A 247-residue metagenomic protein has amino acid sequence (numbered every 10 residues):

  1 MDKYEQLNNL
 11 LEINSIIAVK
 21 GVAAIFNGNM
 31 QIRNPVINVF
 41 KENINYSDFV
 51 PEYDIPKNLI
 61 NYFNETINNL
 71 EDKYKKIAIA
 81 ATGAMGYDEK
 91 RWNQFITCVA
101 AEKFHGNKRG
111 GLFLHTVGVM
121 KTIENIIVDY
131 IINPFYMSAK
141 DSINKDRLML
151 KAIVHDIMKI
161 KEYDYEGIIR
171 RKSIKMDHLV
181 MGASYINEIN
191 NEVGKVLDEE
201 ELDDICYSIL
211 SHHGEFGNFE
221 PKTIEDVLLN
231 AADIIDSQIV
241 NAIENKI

Functional and structural regions predicted by a protein language model:
M1-Q6, I13, V50-D72, I127 (+2 more regions): Histidine-centered, transition-metal-coordinating active-site segments
D2-F49: OB-fold single-stranded nucleic acid-binding module
E5, K57, N61, K76 (+2 more regions): Generic alpha-helical secondary structure signal
N14, G21, G28, G110-G111 (+3 more regions): Glycine-centered flexibility sites
D48-K172: Acidic/His-rich, divalent-metal-binding segments that scaffold phosphate/diphosphate chemistry
I131-N245: Divalent metal-dependent catalytic cores for phosphoryl transfer on phosphate-bearing substrates
